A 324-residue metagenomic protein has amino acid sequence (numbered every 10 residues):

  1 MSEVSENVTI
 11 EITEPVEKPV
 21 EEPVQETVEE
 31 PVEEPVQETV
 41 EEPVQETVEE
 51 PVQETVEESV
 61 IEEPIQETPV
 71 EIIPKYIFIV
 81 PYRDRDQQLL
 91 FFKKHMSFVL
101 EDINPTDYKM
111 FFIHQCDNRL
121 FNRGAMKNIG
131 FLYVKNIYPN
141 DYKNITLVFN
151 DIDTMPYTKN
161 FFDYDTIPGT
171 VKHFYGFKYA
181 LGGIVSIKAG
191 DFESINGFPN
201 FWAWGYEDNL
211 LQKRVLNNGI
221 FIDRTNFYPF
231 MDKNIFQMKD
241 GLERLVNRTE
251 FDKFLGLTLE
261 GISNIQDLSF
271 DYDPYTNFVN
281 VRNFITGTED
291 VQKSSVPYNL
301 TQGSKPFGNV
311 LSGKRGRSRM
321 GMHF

Functional and structural regions predicted by a protein language model:
P15-I65: Long, intrinsically disordered low-complexity tandem-repeat segments
E71-Y76, P168: A short, charged/proline- and glycine-enriched loop that marks the coil->beta-strand transition at the N-terminal
K75-I77, K109, L210: Cell-envelope/extracellular polymer assembly enzymes that use nucleotide-activated donors
I77-R85: A conserved hydrophobic helix/loop-capping motif in glycosyltransferases and polysaccharide synthases
R85-L100: Short, well-formed alpha-helical segments that are part of the catalytic scaffolds of diverse glycosyltransferases
L90, D102-N144: Active-site-proximal specificity loops/subdomain of glycosyltransferases
N122-G124, T146-N150, T154-D252: Conserved catalytic core of nucleotide-sugar-dependent glycosyltransferases
N209-F324: C-terminal catalytic/acceptor-binding lobe
